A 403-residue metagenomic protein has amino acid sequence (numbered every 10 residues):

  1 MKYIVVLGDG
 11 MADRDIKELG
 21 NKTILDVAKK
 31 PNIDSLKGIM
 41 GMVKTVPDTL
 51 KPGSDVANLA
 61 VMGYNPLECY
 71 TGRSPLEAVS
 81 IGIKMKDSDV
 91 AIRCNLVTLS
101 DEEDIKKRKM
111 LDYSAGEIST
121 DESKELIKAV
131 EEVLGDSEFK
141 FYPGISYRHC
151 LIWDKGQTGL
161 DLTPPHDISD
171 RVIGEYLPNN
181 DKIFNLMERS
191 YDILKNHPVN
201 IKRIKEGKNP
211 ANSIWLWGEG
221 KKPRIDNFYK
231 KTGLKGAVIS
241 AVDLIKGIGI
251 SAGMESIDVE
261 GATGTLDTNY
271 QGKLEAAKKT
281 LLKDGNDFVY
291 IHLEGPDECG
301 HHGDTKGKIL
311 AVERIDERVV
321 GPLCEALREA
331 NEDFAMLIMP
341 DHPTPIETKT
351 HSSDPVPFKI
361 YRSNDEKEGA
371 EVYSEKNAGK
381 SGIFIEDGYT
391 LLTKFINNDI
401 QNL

Functional and structural regions predicted by a protein language model:
M1-L403: Feature captures the catalytic ectodomains and active-site-proximal regions of enzymes that hydrolyze or transfer
